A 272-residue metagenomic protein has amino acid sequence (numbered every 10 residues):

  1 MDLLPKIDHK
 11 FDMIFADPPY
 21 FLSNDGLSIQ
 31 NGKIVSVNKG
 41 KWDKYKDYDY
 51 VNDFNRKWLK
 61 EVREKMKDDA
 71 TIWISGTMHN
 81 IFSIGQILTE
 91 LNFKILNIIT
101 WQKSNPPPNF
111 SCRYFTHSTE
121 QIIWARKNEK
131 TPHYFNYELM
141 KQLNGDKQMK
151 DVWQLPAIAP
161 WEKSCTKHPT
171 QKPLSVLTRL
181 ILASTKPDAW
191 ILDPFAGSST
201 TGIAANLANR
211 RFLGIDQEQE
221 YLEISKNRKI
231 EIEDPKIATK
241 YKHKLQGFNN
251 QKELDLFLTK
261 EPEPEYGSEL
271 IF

Functional and structural regions predicted by a protein language model:
M1-I224, L270-F272: Core catalytic lobe of class I
M1-P5, K226-S268: S-adenosyl-L-methionine
